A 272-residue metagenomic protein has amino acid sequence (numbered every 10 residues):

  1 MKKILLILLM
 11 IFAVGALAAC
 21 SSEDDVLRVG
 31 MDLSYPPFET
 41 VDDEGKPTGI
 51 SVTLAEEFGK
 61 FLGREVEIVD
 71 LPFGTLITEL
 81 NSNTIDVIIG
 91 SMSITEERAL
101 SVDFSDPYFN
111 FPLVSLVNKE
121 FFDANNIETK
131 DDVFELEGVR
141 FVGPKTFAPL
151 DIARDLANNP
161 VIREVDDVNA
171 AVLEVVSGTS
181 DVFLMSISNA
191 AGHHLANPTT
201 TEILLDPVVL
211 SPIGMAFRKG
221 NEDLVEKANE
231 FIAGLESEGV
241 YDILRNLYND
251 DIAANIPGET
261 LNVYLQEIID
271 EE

Functional and structural regions predicted by a protein language model:
S21, V52-F61, K119-A124, V139 (+2 more regions): Extended ligand-binding regions for polar small-molecule ligands
D24-M92, L235: Extracytoplasmic small-molecule ligand-binding "clamshell" domains of the periplasmic binding protein/Venus flytrap
L33, N110-V114, I187, A191-A233 (+1 more regions): Periplasmic-binding protein-like
L33-P36, P47-K60, N110, V114-V172 (+1 more regions): Bilobed "Venus flytrap"/periplasmic-binding protein-like clamshell domains and structurally analogous long
Y35, E67-T78, E128, R163-S177 (+1 more regions): Short helix-initiation/N-cap motifs at beta->coil->alpha
E56, E65-D132, T201-E202, P207: Acidic, polar ligand-binding/catalytic clefts
G74, T78, M92-S101, I152-D155 (+1 more regions): A ligand-binding cleft/hinge motif common to bilobed small-molecule-binding domains
K145-R163, I203, A233-E272: Ligand-binding clefts/hinges and TM-proximal coupling segments of bilobed small-molecule sensing domains
